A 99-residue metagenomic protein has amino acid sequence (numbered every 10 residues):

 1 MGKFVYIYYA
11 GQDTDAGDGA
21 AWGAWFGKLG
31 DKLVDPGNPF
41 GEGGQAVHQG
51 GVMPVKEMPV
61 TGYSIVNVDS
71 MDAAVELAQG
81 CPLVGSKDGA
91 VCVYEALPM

Functional and structural regions predicted by a protein language model:
M1-M99: Conserved, structured core segments of small domains
